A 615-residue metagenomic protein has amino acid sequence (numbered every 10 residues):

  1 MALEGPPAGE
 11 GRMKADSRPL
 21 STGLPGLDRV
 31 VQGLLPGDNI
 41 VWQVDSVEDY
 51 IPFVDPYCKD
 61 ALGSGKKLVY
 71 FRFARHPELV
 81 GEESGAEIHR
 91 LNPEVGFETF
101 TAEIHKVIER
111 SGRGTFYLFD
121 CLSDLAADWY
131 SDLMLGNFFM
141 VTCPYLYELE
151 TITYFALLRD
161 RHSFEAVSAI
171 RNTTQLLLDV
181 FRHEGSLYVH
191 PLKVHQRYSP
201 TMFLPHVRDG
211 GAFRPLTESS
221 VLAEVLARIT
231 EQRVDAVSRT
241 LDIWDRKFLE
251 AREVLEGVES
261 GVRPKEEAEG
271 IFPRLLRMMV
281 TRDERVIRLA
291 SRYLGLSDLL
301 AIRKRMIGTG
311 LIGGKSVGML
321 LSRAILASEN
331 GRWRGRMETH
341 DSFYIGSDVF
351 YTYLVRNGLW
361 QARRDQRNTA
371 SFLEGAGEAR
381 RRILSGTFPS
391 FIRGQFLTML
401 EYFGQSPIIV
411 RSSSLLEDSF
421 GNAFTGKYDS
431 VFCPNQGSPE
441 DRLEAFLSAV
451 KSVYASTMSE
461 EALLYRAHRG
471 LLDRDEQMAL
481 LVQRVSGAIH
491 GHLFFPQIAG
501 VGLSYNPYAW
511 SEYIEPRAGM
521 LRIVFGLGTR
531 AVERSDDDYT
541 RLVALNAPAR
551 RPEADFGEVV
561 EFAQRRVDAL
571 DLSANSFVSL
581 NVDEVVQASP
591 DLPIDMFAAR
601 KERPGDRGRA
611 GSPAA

Functional and structural regions predicted by a protein language model:
M1-A2, L157-P215: Phosphate-binding/switch region of NTP-binding enzymes
M1-K14: Charged, amphipathic alpha-helical linker segments immediately N-terminal to NTP-binding catalytic cores
P19-F73: Glycine-rich P-loop/Walker A and Walker A-like loops and their local beta1-loop-alpha1 context in P-loop NTPases
W42, Y70, L118-D120, E150-R159: Structural recognition of the conserved hydrophobic beta-strand(s) that form the central parallel beta-sheet of P-loop
S64-W129: Conserved inter-motif catalytic segment of the P-loop NTP-binding fold
D128-W129, M134-R161: Substrate-engagement module of ASCE P-loop NTPases
D160, V286-G331, T387-A615: Conserved mixed alpha/beta core segments that line enzyme active sites in large multi-domain catalysts
G210-L296, R305, T457, Y513 (+2 more regions): Long, compositionally biased, glycine/small-hydrophobic-enriched stretches that function as flexible linkers, tethers
